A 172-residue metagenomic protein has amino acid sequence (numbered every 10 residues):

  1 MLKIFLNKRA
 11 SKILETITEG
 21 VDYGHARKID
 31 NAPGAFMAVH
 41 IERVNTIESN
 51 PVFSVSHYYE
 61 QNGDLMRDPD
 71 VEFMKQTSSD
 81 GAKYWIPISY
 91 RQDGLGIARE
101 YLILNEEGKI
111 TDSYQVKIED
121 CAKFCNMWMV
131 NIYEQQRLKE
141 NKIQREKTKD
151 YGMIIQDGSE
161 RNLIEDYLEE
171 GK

Functional and structural regions predicted by a protein language model:
M1-F36: N-terminal "first-domain core" detector
L14, V39-I41, V55, P87 (+1 more regions): Generic structural hydrophobic/aromatic packing signal, biased to beta-strands
R27-T77: Amphipathic, interaction-prone secondary-structure segments
R67-K139, I143-Q144, M153-D157: An exposed acidic His-Trp-rich patch
F124, L163-Y167: Charge-rich, solvent-exposed alpha-helical interaction surfaces
T148-I164: Amphipathic alpha-helical surface "interface" segments used for docking/oligomerization or membrane association within
L168-K172: Non-Sec secretion/translocation targeting segments of pathogen effectors
